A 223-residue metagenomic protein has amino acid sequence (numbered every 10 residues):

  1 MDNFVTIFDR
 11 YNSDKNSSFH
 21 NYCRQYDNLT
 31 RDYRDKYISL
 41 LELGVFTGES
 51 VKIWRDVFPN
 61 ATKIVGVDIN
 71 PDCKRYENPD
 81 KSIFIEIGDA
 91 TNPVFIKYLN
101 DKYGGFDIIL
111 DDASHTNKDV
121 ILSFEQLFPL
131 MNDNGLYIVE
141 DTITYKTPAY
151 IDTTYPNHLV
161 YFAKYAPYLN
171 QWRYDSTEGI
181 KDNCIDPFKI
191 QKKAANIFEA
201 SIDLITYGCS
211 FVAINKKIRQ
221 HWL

Functional and structural regions predicted by a protein language model:
M1-L110, S114-V139, I143-L223: A short alpha-helical cap/connector motif
